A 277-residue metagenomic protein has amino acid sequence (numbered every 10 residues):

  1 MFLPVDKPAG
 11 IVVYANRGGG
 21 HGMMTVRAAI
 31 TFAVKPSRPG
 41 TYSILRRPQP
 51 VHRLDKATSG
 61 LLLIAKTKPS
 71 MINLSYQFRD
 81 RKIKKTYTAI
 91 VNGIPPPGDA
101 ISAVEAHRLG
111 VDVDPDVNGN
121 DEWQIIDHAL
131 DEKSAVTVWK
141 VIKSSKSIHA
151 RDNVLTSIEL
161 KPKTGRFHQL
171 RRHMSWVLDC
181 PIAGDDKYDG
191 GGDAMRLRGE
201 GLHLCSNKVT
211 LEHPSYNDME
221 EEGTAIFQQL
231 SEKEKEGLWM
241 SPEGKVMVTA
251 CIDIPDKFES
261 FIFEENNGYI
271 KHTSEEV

Functional and structural regions predicted by a protein language model:
M1, K140, S147-L155, M174-V277: Pseudouridine synthases involved in rRNA/tRNA modification
M1-I125, A129-V136, K143-K146, R151 (+2 more regions): RNA pseudouridine synthases
L3-P4, L62, S157-E159, T210: Structured core elements
P50, V138, T156-I158: Conserved structural locus in ABC ATPase nucleotide-binding domains
T67-K68, K163-F167: Loop/turn elements at beta-strand to alpha-helix junctions within RNA-recognition modules
L74, R166-M174: Short beta-strand segments enriched for Tyr within beta-sheet-rich domains, predominantly fibronectin type III
N92, E159-K163: A structural micro-motif recognizing beta-strand termini and the immediately following turn/loop segments
